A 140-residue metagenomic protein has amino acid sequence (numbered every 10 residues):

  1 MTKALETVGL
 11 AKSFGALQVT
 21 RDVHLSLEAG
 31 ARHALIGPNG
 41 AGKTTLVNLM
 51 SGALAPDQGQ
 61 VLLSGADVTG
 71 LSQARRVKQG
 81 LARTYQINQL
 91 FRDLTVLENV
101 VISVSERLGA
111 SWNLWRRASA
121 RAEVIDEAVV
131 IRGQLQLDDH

Functional and structural regions predicted by a protein language model:
L17-Q18, R75: Short coil-to-beta microelement around the adenine-binding A-loop and adjacent beta1/P-loop entry of ABC ATPase
H33-A34, R83: Short beta-strand immediately N-terminal to the Walker A/P-loop
I36-P38: The feature captures the beta-strand-to-loop junction immediately N-terminal to the Walker
S51: Helix-to-loop junction immediately C-terminal to a conserved catalytic motif
Q60-Q79, W115-R121: ABC ATPase NBD Q-loop/coupling interface
L94-A110: Short coil-to-helix segment of the ABC ATPase nucleotide-binding domain corresponding to the Q-loop/switch region
W112-H140: Conserved ABC ATPase "signature" region
